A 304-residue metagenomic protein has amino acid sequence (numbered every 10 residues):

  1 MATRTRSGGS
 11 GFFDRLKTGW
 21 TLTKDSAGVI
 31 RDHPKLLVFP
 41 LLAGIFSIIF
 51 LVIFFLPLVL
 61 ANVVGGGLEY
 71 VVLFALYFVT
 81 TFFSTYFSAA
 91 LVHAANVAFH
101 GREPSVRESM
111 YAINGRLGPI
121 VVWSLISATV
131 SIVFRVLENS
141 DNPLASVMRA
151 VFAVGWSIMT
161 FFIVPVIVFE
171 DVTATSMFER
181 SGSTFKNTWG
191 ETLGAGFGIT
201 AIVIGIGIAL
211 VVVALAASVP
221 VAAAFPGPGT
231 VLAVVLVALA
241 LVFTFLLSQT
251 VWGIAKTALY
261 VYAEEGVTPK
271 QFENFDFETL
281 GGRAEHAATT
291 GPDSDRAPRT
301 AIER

Functional and structural regions predicted by a protein language model:
M1-R304: Hydrophobic alpha-helical membrane segments
